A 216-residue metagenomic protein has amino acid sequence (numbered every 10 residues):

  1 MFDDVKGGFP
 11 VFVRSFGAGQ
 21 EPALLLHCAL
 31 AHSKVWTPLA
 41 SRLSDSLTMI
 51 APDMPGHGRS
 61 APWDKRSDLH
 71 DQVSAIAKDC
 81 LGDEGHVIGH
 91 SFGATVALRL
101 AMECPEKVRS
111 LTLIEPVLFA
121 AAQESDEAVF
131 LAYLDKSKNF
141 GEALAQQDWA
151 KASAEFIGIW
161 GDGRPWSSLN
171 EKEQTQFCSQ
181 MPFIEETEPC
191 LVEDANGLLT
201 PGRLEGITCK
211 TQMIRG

Functional and structural regions predicted by a protein language model:
V5-P62: Conserved HGGG/HGGXW glycine-rich cap/lid loop of the alpha/beta-hydrolase fold
F9, S41, I50-I88, F92 (+1 more regions): Active-site loop/oxyanion-hole signature of alpha/beta-hydrolase fold enzymes
A18-E21, S44-T48, C80-H86, E106 (+1 more regions): Short glycine/proline-enriched coil/turn segments at helix->beta-strand junctions
L24-C28, H90, R215: The conserved beta1-alpha1 loop
E84-E127: Conserved hydrolase catalytic core segment
V117-A145: A catalytic-pocket lid/entrance helix-loop region that shapes and gates access to the active site across common
Q146-E186: Conserved alpha/beta-hydrolase catalytic His-Asp/Glu region
E173-G216: Conserved serine/cysteine hydrolase catalytic core
